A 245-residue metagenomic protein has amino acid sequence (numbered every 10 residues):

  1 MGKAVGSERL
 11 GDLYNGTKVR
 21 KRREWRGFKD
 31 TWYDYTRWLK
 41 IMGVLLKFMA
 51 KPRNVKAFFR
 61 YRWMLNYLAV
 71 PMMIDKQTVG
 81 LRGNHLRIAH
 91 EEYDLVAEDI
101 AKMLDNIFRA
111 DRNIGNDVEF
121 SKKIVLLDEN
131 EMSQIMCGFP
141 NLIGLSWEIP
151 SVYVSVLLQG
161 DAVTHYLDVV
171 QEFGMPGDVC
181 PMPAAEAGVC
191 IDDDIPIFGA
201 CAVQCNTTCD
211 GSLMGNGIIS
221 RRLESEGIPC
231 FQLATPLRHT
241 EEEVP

Functional and structural regions predicted by a protein language model:
M1-P245: An N-terminal assembly and electron-transfer interface module characteristic of large anaerobic redox and radical
